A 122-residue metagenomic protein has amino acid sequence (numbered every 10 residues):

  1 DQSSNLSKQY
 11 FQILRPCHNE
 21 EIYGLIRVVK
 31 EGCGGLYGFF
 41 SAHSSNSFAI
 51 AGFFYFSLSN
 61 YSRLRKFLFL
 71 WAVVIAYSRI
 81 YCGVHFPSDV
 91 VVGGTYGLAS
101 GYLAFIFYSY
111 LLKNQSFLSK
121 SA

Functional and structural regions predicted by a protein language model:
D1-H18: Transmembrane alpha-helix/helix-exit interface in multi-pass inner-membrane proteins
R15-E31: Active-site core segment of subtilase-fold serine proteases
R27-A122: Membrane-embedded catalytic cores of phosphoryl/pyrophosphoryl-handling enzymes
